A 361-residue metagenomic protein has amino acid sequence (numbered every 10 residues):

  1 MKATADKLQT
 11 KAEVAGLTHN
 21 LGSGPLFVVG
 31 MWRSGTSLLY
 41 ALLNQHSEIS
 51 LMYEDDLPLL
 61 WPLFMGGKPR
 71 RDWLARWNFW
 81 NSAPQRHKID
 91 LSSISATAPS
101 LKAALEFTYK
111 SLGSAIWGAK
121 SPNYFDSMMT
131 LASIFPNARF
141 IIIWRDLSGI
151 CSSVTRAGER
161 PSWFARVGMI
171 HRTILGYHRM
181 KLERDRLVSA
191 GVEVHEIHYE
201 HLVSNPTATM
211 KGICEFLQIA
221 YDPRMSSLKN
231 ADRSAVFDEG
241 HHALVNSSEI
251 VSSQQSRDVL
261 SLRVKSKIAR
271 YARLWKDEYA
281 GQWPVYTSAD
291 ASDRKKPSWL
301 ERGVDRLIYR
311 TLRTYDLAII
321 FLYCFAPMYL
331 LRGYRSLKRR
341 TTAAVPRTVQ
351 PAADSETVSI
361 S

Functional and structural regions predicted by a protein language model:
M1-P25, E215, I219-S361: PAPS-dependent sulfotransferases, especially Golgi type II membrane carbohydrate sulfotransferases
T10-A15, S93-A103, H178, L182-S189: Catalytic alpha-helical scaffold of carbohydrate-active enzymes acting on polysaccharides/glycoconjugates
F27-G30, E200-H201, S256-R257: Short, well-ordered beta-strand elements within core beta-sheets of diverse protein domains
V29-L43: Glycine-rich phosphate-binding P-loop
Y40-I49, S361: N-terminal subdomain of nucleotide-sugar transferases
Q45-S127, I134, R160: PAPS-dependent sulfation machinery
F64, K110-S227, A235-S247: PAPS-dependent sulfotransferase catalytic domain
